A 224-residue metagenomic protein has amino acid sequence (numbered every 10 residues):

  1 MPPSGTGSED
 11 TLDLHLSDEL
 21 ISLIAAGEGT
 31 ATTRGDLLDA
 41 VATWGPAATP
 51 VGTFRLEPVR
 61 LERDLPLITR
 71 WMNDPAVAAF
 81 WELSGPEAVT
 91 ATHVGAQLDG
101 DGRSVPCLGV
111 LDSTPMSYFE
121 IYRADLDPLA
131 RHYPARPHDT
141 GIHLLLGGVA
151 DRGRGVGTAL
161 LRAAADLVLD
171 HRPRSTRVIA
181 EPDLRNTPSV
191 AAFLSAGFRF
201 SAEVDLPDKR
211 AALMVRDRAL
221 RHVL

Functional and structural regions predicted by a protein language model:
P2-E62, L224: Conserved N-terminal entry element of GNAT/NAT acetyltransferase domains
P3-G5, E9, A159-T176: Conserved acyl-CoA
R70-S84: Helix-loop element at the rim of GNAT/NAT acetyltransferase active sites that forms part of the acceptor-substrate
A96-G141, V149: Acetyl-CoA-dependent GNAT
G153-V168, A191, S195: Conserved acetyl-CoA-binding loop-helix of GNAT-fold acetyltransferases
V178-V190, P207-D208: Conserved beta-strand-loop-alpha-helix junction that forms the acyl-donor binding cleft
L184-A202: Conserved active-site alpha-helix within GNAT-family acetyltransferase domains
L206-L224: C-terminal "cap" of GNAT-fold acetyltransferases
